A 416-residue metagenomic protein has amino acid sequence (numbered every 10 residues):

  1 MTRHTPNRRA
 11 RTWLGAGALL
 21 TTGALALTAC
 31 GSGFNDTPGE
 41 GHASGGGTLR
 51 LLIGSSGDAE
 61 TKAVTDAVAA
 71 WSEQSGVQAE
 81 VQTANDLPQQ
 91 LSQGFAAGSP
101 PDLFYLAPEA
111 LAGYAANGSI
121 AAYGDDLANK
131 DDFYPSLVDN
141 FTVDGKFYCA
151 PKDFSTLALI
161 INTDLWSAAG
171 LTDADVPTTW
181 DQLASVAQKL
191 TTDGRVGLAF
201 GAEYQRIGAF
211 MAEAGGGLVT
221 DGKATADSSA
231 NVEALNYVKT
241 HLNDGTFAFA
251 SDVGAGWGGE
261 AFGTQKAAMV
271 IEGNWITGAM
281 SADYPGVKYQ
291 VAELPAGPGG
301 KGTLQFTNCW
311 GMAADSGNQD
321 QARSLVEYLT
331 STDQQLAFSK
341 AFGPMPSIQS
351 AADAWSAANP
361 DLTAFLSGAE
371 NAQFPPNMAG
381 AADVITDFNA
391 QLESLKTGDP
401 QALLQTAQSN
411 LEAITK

Functional and structural regions predicted by a protein language model:
M1-R50, E73, E412-K416: Short, low-complexity disordered leader/linker segments with a strong preference for bacterial N-terminal type II
T2-R3, S167, D173, E370-K416: Conserved C-terminal helix/tail region of periplasmic/extracytoplasmic solute-binding proteins
G54, N236-N318: Extracytoplasmic/periplasmic substrate-binding proteins
A67-P135, A168-G170, A268-M269: Extracytoplasmic "Venus flytrap"/periplasmic binding protein-like
G76, T142-R206, G217-D252, A314-D320 (+1 more regions): Helix-loop-helix "hinge/cap" segment bordering the ligand-binding cleft or interdomain interface
P101-D102, K130-W166, G197, G300-K301 (+1 more regions): A structural signal for short loop-to-beta-strand junctions that line the ligand-binding cleft of periplasmic/secreted
P108-A158, A184, T192, G286 (+3 more regions): Hinge/lid segment of periplasmic solute-binding proteins
S339-A390: Long, aromatic- and glycine/proline-rich binding clefts that accommodate carbohydrate-like moieties
